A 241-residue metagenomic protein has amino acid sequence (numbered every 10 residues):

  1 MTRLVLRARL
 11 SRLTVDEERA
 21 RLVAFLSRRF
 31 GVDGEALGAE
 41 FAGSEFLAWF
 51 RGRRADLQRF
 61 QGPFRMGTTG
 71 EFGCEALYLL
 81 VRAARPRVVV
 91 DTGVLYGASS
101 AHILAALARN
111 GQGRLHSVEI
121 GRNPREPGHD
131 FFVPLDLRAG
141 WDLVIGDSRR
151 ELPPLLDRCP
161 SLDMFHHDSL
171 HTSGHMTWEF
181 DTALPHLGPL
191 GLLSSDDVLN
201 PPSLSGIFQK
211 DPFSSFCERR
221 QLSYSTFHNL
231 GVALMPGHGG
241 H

Functional and structural regions predicted by a protein language model:
M1-T68: Rossmann-like AdoMet
P63-H241: S-adenosylmethionine/decaboxylated-SAM
